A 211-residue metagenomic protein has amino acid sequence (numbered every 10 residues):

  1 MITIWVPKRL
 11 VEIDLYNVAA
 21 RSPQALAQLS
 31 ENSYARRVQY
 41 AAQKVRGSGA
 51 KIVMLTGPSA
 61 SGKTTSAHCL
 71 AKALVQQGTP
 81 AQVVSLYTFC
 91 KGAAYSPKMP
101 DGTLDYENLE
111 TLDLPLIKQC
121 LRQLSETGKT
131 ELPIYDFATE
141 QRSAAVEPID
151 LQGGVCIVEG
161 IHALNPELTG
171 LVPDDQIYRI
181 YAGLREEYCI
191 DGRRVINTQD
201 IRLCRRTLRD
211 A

Functional and structural regions predicted by a protein language model:
M1-Y40: Charged, amphipathic alpha-helical linker segments immediately N-terminal to NTP-binding catalytic cores
V53-L55: Hydrophobic anchor at the beta1->P-loop junction of P-loop NTPases
A60: Walker A (P-loop) phosphate-binding loop of P-loop NTPases
K63: Conserved lysine of the Walker
K72-Q82: Post-Walker A helix-loop "phosphate-sensing" segment adjacent to the P-loop in P-loop NTPases
Q82-V84, K91-E140, V155: Conserved nucleotide-sensing/catalytic segment adjacent to the nucleotide-binding pocket in NTP-handling enzymes
V158-T207: ATP-dependent NMP and nucleoside kinases share a basic, alpha-helical "lid"
